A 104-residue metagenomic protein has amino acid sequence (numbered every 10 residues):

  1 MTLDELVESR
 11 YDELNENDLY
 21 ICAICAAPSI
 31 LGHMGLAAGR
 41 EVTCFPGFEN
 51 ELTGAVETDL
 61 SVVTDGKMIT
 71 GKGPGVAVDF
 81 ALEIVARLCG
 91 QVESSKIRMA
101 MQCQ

Functional and structural regions predicted by a protein language model:
M1-Q104: Active-site-adjacent pocket-lining segments in enzyme domains
